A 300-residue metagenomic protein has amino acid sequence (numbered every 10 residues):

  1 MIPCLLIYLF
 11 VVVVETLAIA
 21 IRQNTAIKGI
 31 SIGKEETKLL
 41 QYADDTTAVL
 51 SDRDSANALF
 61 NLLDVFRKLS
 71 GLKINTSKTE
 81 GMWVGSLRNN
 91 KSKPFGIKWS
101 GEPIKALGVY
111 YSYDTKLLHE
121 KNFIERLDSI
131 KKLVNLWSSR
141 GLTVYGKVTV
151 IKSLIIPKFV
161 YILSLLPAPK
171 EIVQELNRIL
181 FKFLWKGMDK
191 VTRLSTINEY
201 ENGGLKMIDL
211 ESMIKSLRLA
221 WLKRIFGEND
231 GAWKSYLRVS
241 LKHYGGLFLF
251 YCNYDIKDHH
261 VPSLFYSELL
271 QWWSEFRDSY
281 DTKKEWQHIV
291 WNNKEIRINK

Functional and structural regions predicted by a protein language model:
M1-I208, S212-Y236: Nucleotidyl polymerases of mobile genetic elements and RNA viruses
L176, K190-K300: Extended C-terminal regions of large enzymes
